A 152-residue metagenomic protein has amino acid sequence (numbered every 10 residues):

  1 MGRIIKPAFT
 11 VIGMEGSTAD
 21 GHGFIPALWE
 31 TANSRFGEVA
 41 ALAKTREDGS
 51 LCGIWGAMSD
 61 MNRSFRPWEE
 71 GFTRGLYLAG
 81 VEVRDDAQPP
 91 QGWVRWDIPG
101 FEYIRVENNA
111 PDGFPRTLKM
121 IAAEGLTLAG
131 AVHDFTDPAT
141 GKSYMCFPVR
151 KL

Functional and structural regions predicted by a protein language model:
M1-L152: A solvent-exposed interaction/effector surface
